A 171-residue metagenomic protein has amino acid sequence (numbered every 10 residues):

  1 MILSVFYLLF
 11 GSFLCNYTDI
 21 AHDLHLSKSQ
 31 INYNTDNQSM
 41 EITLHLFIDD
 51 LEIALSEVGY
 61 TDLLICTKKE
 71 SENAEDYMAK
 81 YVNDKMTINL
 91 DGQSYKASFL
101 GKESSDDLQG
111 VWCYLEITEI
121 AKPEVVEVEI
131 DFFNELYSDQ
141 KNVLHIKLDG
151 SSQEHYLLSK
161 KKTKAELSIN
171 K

Functional and structural regions predicted by a protein language model:
M1-H22: Bacterial Sec-dependent N-terminal signal peptides
I20-K171: N-terminal soluble domains immediately following signal/targeting peptides that reside in extracytoplasmic
